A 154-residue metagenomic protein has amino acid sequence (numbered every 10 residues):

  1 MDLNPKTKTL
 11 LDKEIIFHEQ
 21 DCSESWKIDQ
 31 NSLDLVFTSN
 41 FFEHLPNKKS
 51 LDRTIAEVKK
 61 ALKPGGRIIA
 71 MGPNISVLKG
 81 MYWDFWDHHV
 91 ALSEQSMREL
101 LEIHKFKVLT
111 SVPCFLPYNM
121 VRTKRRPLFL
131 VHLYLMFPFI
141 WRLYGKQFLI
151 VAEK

Functional and structural regions predicted by a protein language model:
M1-L78, Q95-R98, L149-E153: Conserved SAM-binding loop
L11-D12, G80-D84, M120-R125: Short aromatic-enriched loop/helix-cap "lid" or pocket-rim segments at secondary-structure transitions that line
F17, E99, T110-K154: A C-terminal cap/extension of S-adenosyl-L-methionine-dependent methyltransferases that defines the acceptor-substrate
S32, K105-K107: Short loop/turn motifs at secondary-structure junctions
K48, A91, R142-L143: Short, solvent-exposed loop/helix junctions and linker helices that flank or host conserved functional motifs
R53, L92, L135: Short, conserved clusters of charged catalytic residues that mark active-site and nucleotide-handling motifs
M81-E99: Acceptor-substrate binding/catalytic loop of class I
